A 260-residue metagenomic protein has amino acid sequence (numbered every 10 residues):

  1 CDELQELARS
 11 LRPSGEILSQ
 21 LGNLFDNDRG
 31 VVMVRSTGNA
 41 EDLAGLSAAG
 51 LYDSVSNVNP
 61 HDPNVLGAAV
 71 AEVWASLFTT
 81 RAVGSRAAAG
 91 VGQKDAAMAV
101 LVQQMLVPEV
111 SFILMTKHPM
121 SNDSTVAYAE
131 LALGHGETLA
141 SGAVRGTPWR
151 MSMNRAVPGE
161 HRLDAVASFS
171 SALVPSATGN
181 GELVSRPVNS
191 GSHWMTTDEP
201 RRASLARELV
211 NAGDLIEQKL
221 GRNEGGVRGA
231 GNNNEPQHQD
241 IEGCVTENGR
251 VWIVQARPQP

Functional and structural regions predicted by a protein language model:
C1-L101, T197-L205, N211-P236, E247 (+2 more regions): N-terminal beta-alpha lobe that positions the nucleotide/phosphoryl donor in ATP/NTP-coupled carboxylate activation
A49-R81, P108-E182, I253-P260: Extended active-site and interfacial segments that coordinate phosphate-rich ligands in large catalytic machineries
Q104, T116-P119, G243-E247: Short, low-complexity Ser/Thr-rich regulatory SLiMs
L106-V107, I216: Active-site beta-strand->loop segment that positions catalytic residues and contacts the acyl thioester
V107-V110, P236-H238: Short solvent-exposed loop/turn micro-motifs enriched in small/polar/acidic residues
E130-E247: Conserved catalytic alpha/beta cores of large enzymes that bind or transform nucleotide phosphates and polynucleotides
